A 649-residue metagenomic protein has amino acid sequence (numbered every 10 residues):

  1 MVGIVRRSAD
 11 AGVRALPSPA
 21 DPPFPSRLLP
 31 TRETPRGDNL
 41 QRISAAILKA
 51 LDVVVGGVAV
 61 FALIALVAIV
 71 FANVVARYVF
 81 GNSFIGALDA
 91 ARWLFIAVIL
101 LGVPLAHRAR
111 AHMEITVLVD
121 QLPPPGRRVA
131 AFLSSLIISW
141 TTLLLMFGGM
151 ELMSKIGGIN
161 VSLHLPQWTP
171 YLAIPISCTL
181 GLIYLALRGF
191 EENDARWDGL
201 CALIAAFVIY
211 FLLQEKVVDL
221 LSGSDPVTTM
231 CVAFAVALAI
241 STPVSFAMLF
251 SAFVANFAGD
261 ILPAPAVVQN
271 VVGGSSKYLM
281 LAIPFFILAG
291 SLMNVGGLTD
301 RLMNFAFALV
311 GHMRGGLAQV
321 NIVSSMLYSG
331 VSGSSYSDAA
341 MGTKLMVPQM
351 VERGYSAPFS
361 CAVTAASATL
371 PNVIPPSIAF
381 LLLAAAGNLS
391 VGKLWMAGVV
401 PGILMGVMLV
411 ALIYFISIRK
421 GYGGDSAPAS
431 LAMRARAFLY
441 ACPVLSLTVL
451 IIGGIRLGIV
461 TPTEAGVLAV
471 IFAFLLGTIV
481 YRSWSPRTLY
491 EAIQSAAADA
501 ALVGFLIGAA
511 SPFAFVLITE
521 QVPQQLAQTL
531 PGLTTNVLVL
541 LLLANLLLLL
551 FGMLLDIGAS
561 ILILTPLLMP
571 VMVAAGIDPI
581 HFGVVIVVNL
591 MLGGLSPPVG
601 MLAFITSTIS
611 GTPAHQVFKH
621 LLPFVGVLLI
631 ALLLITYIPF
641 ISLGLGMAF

Functional and structural regions predicted by a protein language model:
G3-I4, A9-L16, D21-G223: Alpha-helical transmembrane segments and membrane-interface helix-loop junctions in multi-pass membrane proteins
P25, G37-L40, I159, Y171 (+1 more regions): Alpha-helical transmembrane segments of multi-pass membrane transport proteins
